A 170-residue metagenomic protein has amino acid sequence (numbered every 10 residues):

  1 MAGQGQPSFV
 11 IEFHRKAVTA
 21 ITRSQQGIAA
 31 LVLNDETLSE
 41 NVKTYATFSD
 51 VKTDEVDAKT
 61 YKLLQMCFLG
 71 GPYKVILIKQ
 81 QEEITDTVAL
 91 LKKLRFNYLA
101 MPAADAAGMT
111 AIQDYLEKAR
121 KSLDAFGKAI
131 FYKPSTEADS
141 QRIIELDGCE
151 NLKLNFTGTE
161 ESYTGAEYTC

Functional and structural regions predicted by a protein language model:
M1-Q26: Short, intrinsically disordered N-terminal pre-domain segments
G3-P7, Q80, I84, A111 (+1 more regions): Long, folded non-catalytic interaction modules
S8, T44-T47, T60, P72 (+3 more regions): Intrinsically disordered, low-complexity N-terminal regions enriched in serine/proline/glycine with scattered basic
H14-A17, T85, A138-S140: Residue-level detector of functional hotspots within protein domains
L31-P102, M109-A111: An N-terminal, globular interaction/scaffold subdomain
A89-C170: A glycine- and small-residue-enriched flexible loop/hinge signal that marks low-structured segments
